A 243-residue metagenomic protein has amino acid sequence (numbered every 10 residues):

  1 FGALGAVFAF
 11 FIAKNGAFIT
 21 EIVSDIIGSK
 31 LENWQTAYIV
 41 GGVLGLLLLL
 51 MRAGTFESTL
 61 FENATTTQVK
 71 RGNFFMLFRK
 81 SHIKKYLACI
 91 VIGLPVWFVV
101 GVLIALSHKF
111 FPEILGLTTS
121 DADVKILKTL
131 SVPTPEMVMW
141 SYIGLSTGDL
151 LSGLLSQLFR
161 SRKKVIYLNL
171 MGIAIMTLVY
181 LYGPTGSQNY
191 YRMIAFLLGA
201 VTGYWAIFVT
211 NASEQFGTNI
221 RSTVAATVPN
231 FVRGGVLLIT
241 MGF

Functional and structural regions predicted by a protein language model:
F1-T20, L44, A226-T240: Glycine-rich segments within core transmembrane alpha-helices of 12-TM secondary carriers
E32-M51: Symmetry-related core transmembrane helices of the 12-TM Major Facilitator Superfamily/SLC fold
A53-F74: Flexible cytoplasmic inter-helical loops of multi-pass small-molecule transporters
H82-G148, V236-M241: Extracytoplasmic gate region of multi-pass secondary transporters
S107, G203-F216: Intracellular juxtamembrane helix-capping segments at the cytosolic ends of symmetry-related transmembrane helices
I143, S213, T218-F243: A late C-terminal transmembrane helix in Major Facilitator Superfamily
G148-S161: Helix-to-loop junctions at the C-terminal end of transmembrane segments in multipass secondary transporters
K164-V179: Structural signature of the two symmetry-related core transmembrane helices
